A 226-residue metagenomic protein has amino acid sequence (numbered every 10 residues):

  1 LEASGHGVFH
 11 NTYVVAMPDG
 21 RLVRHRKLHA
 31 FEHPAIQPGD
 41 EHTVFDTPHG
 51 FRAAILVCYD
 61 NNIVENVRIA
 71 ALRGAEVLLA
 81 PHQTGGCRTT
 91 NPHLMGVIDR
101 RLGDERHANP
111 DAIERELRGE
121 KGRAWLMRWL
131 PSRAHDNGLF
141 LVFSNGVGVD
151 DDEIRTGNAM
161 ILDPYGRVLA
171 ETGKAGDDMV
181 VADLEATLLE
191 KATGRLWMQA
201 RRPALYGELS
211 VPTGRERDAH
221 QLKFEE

Functional and structural regions predicted by a protein language model:
L1-S4: Short beta-strand-to-loop element that shapes/binds the nucleotide-sugar donor at the catalytic cleft/hinge
N11-V15, T43, A159-I161, M179-A182: Short beta-strand scaffold segments in enzyme catalytic cores
T12, R24-K27, V44, F51-D60 (+1 more regions): Active-site-proximal beta-strand elements of phosphoester/diester hydrolases
A16-P18, F45-H49, D163-P164, L184: Active-site beta-strand termini and strand-to-loop segments that position acidic
R21-L22, V168: Hydrophobic "anchor" residues
K27-E41, G176-G194: A short, polar/charged loop-to-alpha-helix boundary motif
R52, N61-D178: CN hydrolase (nitrilase-like) catalytic-core segments centered on the catalytic cysteine and neighboring Lys/Glu
R52-E76, A80-H82, L188-E226: Cysteine/selenocysteine-centered motifs that mediate thiol-based redox chemistry or coordinate metal-sulfur cofactors
